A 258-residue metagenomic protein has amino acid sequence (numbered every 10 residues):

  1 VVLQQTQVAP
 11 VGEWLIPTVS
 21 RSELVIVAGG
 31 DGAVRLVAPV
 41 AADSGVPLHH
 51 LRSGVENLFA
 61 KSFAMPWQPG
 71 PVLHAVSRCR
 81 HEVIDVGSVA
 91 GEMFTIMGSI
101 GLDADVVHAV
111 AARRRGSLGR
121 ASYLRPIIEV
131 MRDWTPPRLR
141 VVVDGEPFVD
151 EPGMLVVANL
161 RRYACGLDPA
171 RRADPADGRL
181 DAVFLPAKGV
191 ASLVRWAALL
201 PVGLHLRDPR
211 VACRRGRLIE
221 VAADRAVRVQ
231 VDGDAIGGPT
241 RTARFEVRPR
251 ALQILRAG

Functional and structural regions predicted by a protein language model:
L3-T6, E13, A42-V156: Catalytic core of DAGKc-family lipid kinases
Q4-G45: N-terminal small/polar loop signature for handling phosphorylated ligands or for N-terminal nucleophile
L36-P39, F59-K61, G166-L167, V194: Short glycine-/acidic-enriched loop or helix-start segments at secondary-structure transitions that form or flank
S99, D103, V156-R171, A235: Glycine-rich phosphate/pyrophosphate-binding beta-alpha loops
D103-V106, V149-E151, Y163-G166, V190-V194: Short acidic/glycine-rich loop or secondary-structure boundary segments that cap or lie
R114-S122, C165-G166, R171-S192: Gly/Ser/Thr-rich active-site loops/lids in small-molecule metabolic enzymes that frequently grip phosphoryl groups
V143-V149, D174, F184-G258: ATP/nucleoside-binding phosphotransfer catalytic cores, i.e., glycine-rich phosphate-binding loops
